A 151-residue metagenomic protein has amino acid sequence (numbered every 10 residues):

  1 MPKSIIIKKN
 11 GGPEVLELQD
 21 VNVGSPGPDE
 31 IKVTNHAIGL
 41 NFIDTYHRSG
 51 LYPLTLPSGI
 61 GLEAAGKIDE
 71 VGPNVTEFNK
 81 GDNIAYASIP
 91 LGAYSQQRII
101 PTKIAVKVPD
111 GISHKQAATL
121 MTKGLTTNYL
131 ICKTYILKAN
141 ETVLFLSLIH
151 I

Functional and structural regions predicted by a protein language model:
M1-K3: Extreme N-terminal starter segment of soluble prokaryotic enzymes
E17, D29, L62, T102 (+1 more regions): Exposed loop/turn and edge beta-strand positions of beta-sandwich/beta-sheet ligand-binding modules
L18-V23, A65-K67, Q97-I99, A105: Conserved hydrophobic/aromatic beta-strand scaffold that supports enzyme active sites
N22-G39, S49-G92: Glycine-rich beta-strand-centered segment in the early N-terminal region that forms part of a ligand/cofactor-binding
I43-T45: Cytochrome P450 core scaffold surrounding the K-helix E-X-X-R motif and the conserved "meander" helix-loop region
Y86-S147: NAD(P)H dinucleotide-binding glycine-rich loop of Rossmann-like/cofactor-binding domains, especially the beta1-alpha1
H150-I151: Conserved small/polar residues in nucleotide/adenosyl-binding loops
